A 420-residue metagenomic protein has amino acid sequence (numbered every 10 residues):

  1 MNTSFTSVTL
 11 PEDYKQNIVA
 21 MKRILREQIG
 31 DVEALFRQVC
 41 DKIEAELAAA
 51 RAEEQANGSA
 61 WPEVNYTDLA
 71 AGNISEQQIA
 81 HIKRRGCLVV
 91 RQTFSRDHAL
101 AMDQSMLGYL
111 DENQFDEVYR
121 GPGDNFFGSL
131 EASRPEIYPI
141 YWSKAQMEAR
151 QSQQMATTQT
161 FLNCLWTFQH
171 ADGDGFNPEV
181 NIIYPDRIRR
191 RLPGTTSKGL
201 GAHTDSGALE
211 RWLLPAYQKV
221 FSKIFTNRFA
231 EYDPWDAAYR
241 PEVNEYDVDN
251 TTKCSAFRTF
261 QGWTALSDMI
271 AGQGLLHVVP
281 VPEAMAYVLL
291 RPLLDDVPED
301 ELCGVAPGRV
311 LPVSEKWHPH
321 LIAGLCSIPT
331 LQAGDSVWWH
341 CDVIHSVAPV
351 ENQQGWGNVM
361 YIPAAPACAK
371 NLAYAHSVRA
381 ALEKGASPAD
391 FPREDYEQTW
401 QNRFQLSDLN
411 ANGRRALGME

Functional and structural regions predicted by a protein language model:
M1-R84, A411-E420: Fe(II)/2-oxoglutarate
N2-K15, P292-E420: Conserved double-stranded beta-helix
N2-S7, N57, Q77, I82-R85 (+3 more regions): Non-heme Fe(II) oxygenase catalytic core, chiefly the N-lobe of the double-stranded beta-helix
R23-R26, G30, A48, A52 (+11 more regions): Generic surface-pattern signal
N65-D68, S206, P366: Helix N-cap / beta->alpha transition motif
